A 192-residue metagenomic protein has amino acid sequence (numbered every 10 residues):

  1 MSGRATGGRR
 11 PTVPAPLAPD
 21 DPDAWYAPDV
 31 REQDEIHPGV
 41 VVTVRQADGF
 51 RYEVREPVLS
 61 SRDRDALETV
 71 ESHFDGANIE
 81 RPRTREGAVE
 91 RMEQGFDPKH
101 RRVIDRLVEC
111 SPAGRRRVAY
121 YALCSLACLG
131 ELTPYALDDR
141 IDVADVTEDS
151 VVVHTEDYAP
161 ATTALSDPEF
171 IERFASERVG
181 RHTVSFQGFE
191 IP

Functional and structural regions predicted by a protein language model:
M1-T133: Non-catalytic, solvent-exposed interaction/assembly segments
G39, P57, P98-P192: N-terminal "pre-motor" subdomain/linker immediately upstream of P-loop NTPase catalytic cores
